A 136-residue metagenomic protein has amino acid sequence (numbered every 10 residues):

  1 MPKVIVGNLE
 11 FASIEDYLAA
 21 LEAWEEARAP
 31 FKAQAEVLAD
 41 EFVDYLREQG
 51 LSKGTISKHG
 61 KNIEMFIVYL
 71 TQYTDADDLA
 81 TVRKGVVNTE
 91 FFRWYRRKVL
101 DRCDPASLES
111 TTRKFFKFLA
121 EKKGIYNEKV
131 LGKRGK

Functional and structural regions predicted by a protein language model:
K3, E22-A29, D40-K136: N-terminal core-binding DNA-recognition domain of tyrosine recombinases/integrases
V4-Y17: Helix-loop junctions and short alpha-helical segments
A33: A conserved mid-domain beta-alpha-beta active-site/ligand-binding segment of alpha/beta enzyme cores
